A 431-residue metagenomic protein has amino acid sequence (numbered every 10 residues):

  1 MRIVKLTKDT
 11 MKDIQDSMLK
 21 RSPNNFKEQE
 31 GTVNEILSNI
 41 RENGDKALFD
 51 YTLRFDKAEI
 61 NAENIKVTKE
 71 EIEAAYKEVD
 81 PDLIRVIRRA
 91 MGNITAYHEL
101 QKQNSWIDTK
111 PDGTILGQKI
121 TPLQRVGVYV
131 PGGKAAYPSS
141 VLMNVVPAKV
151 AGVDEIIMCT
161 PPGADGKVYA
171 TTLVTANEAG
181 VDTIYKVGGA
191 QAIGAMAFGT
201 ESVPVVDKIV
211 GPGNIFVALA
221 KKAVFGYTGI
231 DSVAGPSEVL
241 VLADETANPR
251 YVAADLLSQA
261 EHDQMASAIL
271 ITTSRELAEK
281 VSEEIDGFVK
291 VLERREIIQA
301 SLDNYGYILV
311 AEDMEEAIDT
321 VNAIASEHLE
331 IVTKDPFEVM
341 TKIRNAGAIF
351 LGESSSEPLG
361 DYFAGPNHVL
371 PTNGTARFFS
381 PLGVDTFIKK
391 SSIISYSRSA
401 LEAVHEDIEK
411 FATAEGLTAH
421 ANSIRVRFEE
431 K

Functional and structural regions predicted by a protein language model:
M1-Q124: N-terminal Rossmann-like NAD(P)+-binding subdomain of aldehyde/semialdehyde dehydrogenases
Q103-D108, A266-I271, V291-L302, V332 (+2 more regions): Flexible, glycine/charged-enriched surface loops at secondary-structure junctions
D108-V174: Conserved small-residue-rich beta-alpha loop and adjacent elements that most often cradle the phosphate/pyrophosphate
D154-A164, A268-S274, V281, G352: Short internal beta-strands
V181-S258, H262-S267: Conserved NAD(P)+-binding/catalytic subdomain of aldehyde/semialdehyde dehydrogenases
H262, L270-A346: A glycine- and small/hydrophobic-rich beta-loop-beta segment that serves as a flexible "lid/hinge" or phosphate-binding
A323-K431: C-terminal core of ALDH-fold dehydrogenases
